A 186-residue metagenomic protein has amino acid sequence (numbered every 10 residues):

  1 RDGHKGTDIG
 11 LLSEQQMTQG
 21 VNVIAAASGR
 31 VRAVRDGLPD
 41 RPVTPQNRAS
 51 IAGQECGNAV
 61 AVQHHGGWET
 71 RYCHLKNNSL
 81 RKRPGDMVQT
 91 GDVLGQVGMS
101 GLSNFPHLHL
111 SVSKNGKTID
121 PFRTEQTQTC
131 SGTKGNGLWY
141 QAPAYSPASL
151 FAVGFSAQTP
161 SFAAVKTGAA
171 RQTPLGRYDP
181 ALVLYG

Functional and structural regions predicted by a protein language model:
S13, T18-G20, A26-R81: Zn2+-dependent peptidoglycan hydrolase active-site motif and core
G29-V31, G85-V97: A structural signal for short beta-strand/turn segments enriched in small hydrophobics and glycine
R41-Q46, Q96-H109: Active-site loop architecture of trypsin-fold serine endopeptidases
A49-A52, R81-Q89, S111-Y185: Acidic, glycine-rich catalytic/binding loops that coordinate metals and/or anionic ligands
R71-K76, F105-V112: Histidine-centered catalytic micro-motifs
